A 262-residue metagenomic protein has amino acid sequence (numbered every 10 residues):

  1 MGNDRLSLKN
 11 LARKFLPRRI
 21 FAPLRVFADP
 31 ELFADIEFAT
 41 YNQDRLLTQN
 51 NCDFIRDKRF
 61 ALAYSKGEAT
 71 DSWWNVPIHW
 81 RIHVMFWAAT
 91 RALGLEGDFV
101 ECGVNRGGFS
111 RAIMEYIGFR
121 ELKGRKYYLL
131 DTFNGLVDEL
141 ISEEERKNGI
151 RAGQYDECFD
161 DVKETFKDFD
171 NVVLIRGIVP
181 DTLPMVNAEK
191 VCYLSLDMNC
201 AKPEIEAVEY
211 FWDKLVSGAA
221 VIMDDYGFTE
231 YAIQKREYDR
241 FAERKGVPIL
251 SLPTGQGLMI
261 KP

Functional and structural regions predicted by a protein language model:
M1-A69: Membrane-proximal basic amphipathic "stem/tether" segments
F15, A89-A92: Generic structural signal for hydrophobic core residues of well-folded globular domains
D44-H79, F86, L93-P262: S-adenosylmethionine/decaboxylated-SAM
